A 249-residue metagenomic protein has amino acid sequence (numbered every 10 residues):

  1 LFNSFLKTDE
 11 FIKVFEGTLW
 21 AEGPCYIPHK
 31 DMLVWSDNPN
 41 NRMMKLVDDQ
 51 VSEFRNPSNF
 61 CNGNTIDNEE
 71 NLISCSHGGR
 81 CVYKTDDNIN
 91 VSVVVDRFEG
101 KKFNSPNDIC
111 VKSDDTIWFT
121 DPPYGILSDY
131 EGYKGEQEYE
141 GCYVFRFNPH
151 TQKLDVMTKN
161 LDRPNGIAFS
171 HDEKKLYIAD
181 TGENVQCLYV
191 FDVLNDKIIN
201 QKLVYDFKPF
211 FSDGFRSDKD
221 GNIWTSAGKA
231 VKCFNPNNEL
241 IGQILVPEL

Functional and structural regions predicted by a protein language model:
L1-I12, H29, N40, E138-G141: Blade/loop signatures of beta-propeller domains
L1-L19, L46-D49, Q201-L203: A short helix->beta-strand "capping" segment at the edge of beta-propeller domains
I12-K13, S52-P57, S92-D96, D155-T158 (+2 more regions): Beta-propeller fold detector
E16-D31, P57-S76, R80-C81, E99-I117 (+5 more regions): Beta-rich, blade/repeat-based domains predominating in secreted/periplasmic proteins but also intracellular
N38-P39, H77-G78, I126-G141, T181-Q186: Short, solvent-exposed loop/turn segments at conserved positions within beta-propeller repeat blades
R42-M44, C81-Y83, Y143-F145, C187-Y189 (+1 more regions): A short loop-to-beta-strand structural motif that recurs across blades of beta-propeller domains
L46-Q50, D86-N90, N148-Q152, D192-D196 (+1 more regions): Short loop/turn segments that connect beta-strands within beta-propeller blades
N184-D192, K197-E239: Loop/turn-rich, solvent-exposed surfaces of beta-rich toroidal or solenoidal domains
